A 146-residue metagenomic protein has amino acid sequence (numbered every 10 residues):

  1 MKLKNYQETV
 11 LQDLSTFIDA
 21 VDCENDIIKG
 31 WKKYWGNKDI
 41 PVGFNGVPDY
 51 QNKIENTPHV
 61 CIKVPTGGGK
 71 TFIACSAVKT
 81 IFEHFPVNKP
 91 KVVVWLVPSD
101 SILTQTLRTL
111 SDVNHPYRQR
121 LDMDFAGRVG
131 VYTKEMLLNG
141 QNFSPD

Functional and structural regions predicted by a protein language model:
M1-D146: RecA-like P-loop NTPase motor core of helicase/translocase proteins
